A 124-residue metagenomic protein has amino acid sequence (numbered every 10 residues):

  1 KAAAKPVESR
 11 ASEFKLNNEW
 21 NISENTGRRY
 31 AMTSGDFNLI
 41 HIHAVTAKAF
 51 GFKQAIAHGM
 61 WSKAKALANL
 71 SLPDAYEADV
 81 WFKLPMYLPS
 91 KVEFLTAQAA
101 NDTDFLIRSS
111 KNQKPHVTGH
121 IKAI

Functional and structural regions predicted by a protein language model:
K1-I22, M86-L88, L95-I124: HotDog/MaoC-like acyl-thioester-processing domains
A2-A57, S71: Catalytic strand-loop segment that frames the active site of acyl-thioester-processing enzymes
G51-K53, A57-D104, V117-A123: Hydrophobic beta-strand-centered segment that forms part of the acyl-chain substrate-binding groove
